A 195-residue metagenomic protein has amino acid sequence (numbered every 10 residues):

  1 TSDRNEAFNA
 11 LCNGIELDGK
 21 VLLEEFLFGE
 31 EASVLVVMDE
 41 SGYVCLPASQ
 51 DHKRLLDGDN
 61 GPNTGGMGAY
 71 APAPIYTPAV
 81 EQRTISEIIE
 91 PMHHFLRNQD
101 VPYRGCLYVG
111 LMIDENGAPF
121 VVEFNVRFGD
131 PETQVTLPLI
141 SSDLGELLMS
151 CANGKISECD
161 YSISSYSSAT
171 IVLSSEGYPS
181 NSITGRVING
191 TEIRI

Functional and structural regions predicted by a protein language model:
T1-Q134: Internal nucleotide-binding/catalytic subdomain
I85-L107, N125-I195: Active-site "cap" helix and flanking loop/linker of ATP-utilizing ligase/carboxylase catalytic domains
